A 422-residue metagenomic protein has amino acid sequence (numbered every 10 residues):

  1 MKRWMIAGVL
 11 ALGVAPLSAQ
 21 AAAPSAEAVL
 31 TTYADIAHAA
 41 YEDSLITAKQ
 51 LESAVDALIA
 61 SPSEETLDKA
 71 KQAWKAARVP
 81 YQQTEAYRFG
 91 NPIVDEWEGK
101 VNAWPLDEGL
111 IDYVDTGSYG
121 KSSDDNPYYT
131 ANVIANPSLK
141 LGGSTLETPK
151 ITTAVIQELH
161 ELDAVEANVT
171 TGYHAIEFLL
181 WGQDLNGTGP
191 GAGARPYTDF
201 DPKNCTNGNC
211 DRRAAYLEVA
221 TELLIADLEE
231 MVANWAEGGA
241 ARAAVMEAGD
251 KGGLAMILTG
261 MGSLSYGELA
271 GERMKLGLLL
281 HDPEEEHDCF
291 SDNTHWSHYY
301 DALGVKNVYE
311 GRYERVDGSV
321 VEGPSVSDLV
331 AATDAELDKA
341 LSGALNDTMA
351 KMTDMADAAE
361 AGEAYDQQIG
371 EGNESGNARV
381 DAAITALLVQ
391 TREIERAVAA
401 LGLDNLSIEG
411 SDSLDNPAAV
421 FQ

Functional and structural regions predicted by a protein language model:
M1-A21: Gram-negative bacterial Sec-dependent N-terminal signal peptides
A22-Q422: Mature extracytoplasmic or organellar-lumen-exposed domains after removal of signal/transit peptides
